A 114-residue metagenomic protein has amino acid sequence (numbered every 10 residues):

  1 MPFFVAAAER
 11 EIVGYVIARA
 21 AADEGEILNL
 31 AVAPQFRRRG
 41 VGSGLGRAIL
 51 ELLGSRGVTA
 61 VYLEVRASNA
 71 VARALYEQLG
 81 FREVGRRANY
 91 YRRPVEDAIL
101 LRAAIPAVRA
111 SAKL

Functional and structural regions predicted by a protein language model:
M1-R39, G46-R56, G85, A104-L114: Acetyl-CoA-dependent GNAT
A20-A22, A67, V95: A short coil/beta-turn micro-motif at the C-terminal edge of the histidine kinase catalytic ATP-binding domain
A33, R37, R66-S68, R93: Residue-level recognition of the GNAT/N-acetyltransferase active site
G46, S68-A72, N89-P94: Short glycine/proline-centered loop/turn elements that form peptide/ligand docking sites
Y62-E64, R82-I99: Conserved catalytic-core motifs of GNAT/GCN5-like acyltransferases
Y76, F81, L101: Conserved active-site tyrosine of GNAT-family acetyltransferases
